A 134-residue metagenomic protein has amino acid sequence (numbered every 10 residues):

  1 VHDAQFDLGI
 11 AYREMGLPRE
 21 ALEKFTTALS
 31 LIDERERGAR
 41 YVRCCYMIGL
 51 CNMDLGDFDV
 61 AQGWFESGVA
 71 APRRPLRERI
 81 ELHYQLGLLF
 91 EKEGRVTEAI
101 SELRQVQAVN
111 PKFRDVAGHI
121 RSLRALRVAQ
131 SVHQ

Functional and structural regions predicted by a protein language model:
I32-D33, A71-P72, N110, R127: Alpha-helical junction/boundary sensor with strong preference for TPR arrays
R40, E78-R79, R95, K112: Structural signature of alpha-solenoid helical repeat junctions
